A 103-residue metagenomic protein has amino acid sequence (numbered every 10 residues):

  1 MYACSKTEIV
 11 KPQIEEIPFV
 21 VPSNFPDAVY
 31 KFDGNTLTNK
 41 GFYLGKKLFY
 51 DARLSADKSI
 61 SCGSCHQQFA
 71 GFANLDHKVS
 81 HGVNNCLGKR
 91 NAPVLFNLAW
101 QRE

Functional and structural regions predicted by a protein language model:
M1-L44, Q101: Post-cleavage N-terminal segment of exported redox proteins
G45, D57-F69, L95: The canonical Cys-X-X-Cys-His
A52-A56: Short, flexible, mixed-charge glycine/proline-rich loop motifs that serve as phosphate/nucleic-acid-contacting
Q68-E103: Gly/Gly-Pro-rich "capping" loops immediately C-terminal to redox-active cysteine motifs in periplasmic/lumenal
